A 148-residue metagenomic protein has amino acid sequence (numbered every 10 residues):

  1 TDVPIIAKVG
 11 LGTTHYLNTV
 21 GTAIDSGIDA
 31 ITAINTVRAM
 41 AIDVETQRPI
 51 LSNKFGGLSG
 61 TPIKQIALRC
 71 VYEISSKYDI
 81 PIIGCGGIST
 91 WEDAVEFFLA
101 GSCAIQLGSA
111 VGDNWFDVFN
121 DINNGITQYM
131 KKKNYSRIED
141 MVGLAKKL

Functional and structural regions predicted by a protein language model:
T1-I83, S89-L107: Alpha/beta enzyme core
I42-G56, F98, A110-Y135: C-terminal helical cap(s) of enzyme catalytic domains, especially alpha/beta-barrels
K64, N124-L148: Extended, intrinsically disordered, low-complexity segments
C85-G86, N114: Small/polar loops that bind or transfer phosphate-bearing groups
E92-V95, F116, E139: Residues in well-ordered alpha-helical elements
